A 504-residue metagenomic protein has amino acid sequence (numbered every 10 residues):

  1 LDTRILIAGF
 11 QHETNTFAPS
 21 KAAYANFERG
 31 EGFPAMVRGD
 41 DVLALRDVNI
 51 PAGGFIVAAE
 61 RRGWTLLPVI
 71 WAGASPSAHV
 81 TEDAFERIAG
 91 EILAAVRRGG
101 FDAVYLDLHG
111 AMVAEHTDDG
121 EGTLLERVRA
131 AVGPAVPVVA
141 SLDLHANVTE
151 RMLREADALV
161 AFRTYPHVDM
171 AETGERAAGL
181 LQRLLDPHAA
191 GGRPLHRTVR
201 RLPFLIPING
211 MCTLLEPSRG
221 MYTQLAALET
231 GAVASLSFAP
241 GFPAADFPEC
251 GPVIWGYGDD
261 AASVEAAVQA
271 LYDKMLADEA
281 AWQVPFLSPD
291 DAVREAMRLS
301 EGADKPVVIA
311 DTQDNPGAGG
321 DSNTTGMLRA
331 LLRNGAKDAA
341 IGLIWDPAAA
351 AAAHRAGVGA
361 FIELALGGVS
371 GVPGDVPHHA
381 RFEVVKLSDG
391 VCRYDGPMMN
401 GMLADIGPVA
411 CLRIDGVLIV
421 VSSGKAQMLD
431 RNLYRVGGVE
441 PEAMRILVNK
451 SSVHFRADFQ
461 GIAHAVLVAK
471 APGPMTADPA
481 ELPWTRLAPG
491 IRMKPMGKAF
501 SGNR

Functional and structural regions predicted by a protein language model:
L1-D2, E60-P68, A94-V104, V293-V307: Glycine-rich phosphate/diphosphate-binding loops that line cofactor/substrate pockets in enzymes
D2-R61: N-terminal amphipathic/basic leader segments beginning at the initiator methionine
T3, N209-G416, V420-V421: Hard-cation-handling environments
L6, F10-P19, F27, P34 (+6 more regions): Active-site histidine-anchored catalytic micro-motif
I56-A95: Low-complexity, highly charged intrinsically disordered N-terminal segments that act as targeting/localization
A89-G99, R435-V439: Short, well-structured alpha-helical segments in soluble
G174, Q182-A226: Conserved anion/nucleotide-ligand pocket segment
I254, L276, R393-R504: Extended hydrophobic packing segments that form well-structured cores
